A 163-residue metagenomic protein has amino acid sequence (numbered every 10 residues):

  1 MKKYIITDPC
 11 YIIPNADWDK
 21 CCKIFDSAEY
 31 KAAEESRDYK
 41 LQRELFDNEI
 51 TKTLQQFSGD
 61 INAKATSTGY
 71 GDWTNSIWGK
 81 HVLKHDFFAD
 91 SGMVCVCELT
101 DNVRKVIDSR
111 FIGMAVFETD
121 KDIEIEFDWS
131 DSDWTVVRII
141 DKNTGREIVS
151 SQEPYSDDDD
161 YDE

Functional and structural regions predicted by a protein language model:
M1-E163: Intrinsically disordered, low-complexity acidic regions enriched in Pro/Ser/Thr
